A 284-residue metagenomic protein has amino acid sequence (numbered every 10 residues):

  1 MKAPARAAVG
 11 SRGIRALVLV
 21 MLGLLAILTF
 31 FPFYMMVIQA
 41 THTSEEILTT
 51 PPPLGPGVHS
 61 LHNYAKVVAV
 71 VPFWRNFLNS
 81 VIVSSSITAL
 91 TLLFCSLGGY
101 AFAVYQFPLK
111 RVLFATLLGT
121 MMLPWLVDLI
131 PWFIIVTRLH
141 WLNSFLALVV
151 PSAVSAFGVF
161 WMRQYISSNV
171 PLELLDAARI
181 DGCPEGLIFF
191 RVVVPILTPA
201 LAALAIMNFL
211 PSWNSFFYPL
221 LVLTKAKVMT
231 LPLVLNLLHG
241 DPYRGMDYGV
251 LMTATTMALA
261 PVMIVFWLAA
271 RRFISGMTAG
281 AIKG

Functional and structural regions predicted by a protein language model:
M1-G10: Short, Lys/Arg-rich, polar N-terminal cytosolic tail immediately upstream of the first transmembrane signal-anchor
I14-G284: A structural signal for multi-pass alpha-helical bundles of membrane permease subunits that mediate small-molecule
